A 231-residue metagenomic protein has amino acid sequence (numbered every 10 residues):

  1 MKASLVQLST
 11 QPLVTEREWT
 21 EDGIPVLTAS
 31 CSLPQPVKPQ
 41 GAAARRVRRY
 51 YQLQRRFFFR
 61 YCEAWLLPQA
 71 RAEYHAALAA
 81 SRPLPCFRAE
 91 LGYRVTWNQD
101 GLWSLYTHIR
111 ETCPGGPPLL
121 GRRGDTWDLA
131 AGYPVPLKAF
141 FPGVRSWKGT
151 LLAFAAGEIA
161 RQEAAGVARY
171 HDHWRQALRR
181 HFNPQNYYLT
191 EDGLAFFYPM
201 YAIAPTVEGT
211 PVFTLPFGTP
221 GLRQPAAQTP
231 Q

Functional and structural regions predicted by a protein language model:
M1-Q231: Compositionally biased intrinsically disordered regions enriched in Thr/Gly
